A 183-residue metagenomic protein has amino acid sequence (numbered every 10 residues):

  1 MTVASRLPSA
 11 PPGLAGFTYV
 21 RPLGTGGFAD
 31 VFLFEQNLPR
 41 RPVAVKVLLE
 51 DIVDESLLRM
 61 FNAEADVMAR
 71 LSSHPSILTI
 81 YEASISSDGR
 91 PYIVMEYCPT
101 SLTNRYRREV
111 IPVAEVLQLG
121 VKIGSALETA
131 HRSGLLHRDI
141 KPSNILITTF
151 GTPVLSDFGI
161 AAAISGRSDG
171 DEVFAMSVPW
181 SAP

Functional and structural regions predicted by a protein language model:
V20-G26, V31: Protein kinase glycine-rich loop
E35-P42: Conserved N-lobe loop of protein kinases adjacent to the ATP-binding glycine-rich P-loop
L49-L71: AlphaC helix of the eukaryotic protein kinase fold
E82-S84: A short, aromatic-enriched beta-strand patch in the conserved N-lobe beta-sheet of the protein kinase catalytic domain
D88-S101, R105: Conserved short submotifs of the Hanks-type protein kinase catalytic core that shape the nucleotide-binding pocket
L119-G120: Activation segment signature within eukaryotic-like protein kinase domains
G124-L135: Protein kinase catalytic-loop region centered on the HRD/HxD motif
